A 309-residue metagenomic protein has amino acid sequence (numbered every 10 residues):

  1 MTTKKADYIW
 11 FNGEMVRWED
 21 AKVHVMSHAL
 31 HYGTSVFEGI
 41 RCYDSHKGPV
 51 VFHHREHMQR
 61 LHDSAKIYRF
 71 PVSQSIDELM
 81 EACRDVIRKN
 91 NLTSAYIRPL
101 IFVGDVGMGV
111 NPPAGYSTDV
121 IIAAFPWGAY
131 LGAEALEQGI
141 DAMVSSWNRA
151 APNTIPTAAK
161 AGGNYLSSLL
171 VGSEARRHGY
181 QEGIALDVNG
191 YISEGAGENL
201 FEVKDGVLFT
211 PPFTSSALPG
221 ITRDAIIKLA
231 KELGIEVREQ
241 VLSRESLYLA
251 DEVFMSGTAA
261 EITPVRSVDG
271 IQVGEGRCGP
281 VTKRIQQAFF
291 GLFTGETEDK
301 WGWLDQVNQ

Functional and structural regions predicted by a protein language model:
M1-Q74, E78-D85, M108-Q309: Helix-start/capping segments and mature chain N-termini
V72, I76-L79, N90-R98: Ordered, amphipathic secondary-structure segments that act as subunit-interaction surfaces in large macromolecular
L100-G104: Short loop/turn motifs enriched for small/polar and acidic residues
